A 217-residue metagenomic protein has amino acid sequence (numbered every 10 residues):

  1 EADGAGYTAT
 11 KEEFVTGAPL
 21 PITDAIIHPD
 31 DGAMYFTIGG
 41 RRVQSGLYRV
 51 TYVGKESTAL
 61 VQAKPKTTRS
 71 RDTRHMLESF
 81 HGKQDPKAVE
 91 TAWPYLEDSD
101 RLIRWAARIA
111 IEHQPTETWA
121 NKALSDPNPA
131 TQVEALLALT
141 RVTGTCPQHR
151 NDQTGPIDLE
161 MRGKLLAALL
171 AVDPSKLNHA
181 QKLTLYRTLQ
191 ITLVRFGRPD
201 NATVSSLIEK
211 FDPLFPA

Functional and structural regions predicted by a protein language model:
E1-S79, A110, D200: Beta-propeller domains with acidic blade repeats across secreted/periplasmic ectodomains and cytosolic WD/CNH propellers
T23-I26, D31, Y48, W93 (+4 more regions): Short, well-ordered alpha-helical packing segments
L60-A63, D85-P94, P115-S125, C146-V172 (+1 more regions): Amphipathic alpha-helical scaffolding segments comprising HEAT/armadillo-like alpha-solenoid repeats
S70-Q84, L102-Q114, K122-S125, V133-P156 (+2 more regions): Structural detector for internal amphipathic alpha-helices that build alpha-solenoid repeat scaffolds
A88-Y95, S99, I103, A110: N-terminal segments that cap or nucleate solenoid repeat domains
P174-N178: Flexible helix-coil transition and linker loops at the boundaries of alpha-helical arrays
